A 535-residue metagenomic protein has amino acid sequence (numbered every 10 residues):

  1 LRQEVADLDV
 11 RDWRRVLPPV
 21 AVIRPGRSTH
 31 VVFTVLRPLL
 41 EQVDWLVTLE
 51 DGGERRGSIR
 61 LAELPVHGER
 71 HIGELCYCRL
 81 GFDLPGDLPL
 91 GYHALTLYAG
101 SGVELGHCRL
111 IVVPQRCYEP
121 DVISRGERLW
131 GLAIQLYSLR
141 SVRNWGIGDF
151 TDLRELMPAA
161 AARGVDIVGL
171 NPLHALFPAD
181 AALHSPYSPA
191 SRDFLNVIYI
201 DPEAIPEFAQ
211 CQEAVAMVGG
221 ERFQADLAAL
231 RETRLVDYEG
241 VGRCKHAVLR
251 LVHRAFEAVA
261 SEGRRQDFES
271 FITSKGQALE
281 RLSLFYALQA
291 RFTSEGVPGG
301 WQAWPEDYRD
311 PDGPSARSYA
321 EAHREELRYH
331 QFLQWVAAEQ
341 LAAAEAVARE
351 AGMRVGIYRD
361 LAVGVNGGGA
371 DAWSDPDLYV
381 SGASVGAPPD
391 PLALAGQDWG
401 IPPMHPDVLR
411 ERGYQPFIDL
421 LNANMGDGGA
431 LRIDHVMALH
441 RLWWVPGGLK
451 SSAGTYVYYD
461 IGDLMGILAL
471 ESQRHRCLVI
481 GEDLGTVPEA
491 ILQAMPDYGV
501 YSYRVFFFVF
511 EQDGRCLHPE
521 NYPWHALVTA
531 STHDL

Functional and structural regions predicted by a protein language model:
R2-S58, E63-Y98, R109-D375: Acidic/aromatic-lined carbohydrate-recognition and catalytic surfaces of CAZymes acting on diverse glycans
S101-L105: Short, exposed coil/turn segments at beta-strand boundaries within extracellular/luminal domains
A133, G164-P172, L284, G356-R359 (+4 more regions): A structural signal for short, well-ordered beta-strand segments and their strand-loop junctions that often border
S138, H174, L361-G369, M437-L442 (+3 more regions): Active-site-proximal loop/turn and secondary-structure-junction residues that shape catalytic pockets, frequently
H184-Q212, D371-A395, T455-M465, V500-Q512: Acidic, His- and aromatic-enriched active-site or binding-groove loops in soluble protein domains that engage sugars
D267, R476, D483-L535: Conserved alpha/beta catalytic core and glycan-binding cleft of carbohydrate-active enzymes
H330-A351, G413-V500: Active-site neighborhood of glycoside hydrolase catalytic domains
R354-P416, L420-A423, D427, L442-V457: Substrate-binding/active-site clefts of carbohydrate-active enzymes
